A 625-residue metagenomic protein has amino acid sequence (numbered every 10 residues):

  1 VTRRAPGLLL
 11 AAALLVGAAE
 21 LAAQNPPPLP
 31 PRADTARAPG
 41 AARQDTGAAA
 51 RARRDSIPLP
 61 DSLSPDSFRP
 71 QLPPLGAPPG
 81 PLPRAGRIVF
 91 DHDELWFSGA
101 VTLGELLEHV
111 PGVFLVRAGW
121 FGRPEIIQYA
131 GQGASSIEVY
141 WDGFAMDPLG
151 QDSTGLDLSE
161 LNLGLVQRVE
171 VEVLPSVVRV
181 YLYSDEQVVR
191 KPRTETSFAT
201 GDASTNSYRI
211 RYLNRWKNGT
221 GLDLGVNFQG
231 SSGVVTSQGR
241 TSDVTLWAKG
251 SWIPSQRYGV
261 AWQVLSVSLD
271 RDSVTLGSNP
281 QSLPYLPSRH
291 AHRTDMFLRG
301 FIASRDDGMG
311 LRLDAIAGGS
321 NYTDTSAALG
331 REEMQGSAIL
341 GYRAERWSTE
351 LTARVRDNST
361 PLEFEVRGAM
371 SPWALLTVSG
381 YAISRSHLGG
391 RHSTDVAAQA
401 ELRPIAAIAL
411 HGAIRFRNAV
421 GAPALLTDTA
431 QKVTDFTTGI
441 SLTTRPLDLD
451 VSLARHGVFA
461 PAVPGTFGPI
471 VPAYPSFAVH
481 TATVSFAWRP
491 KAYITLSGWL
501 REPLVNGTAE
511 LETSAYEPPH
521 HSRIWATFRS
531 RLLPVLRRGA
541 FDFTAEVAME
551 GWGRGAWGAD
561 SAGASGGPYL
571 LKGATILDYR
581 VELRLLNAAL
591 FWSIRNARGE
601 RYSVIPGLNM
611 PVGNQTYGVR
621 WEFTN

Functional and structural regions predicted by a protein language model:
L9-G17: Bacterial N-terminal signal peptides
A19-A23: Sec/Tat signal peptide C-region and signal peptidase I cleavage site
P31-S98, E186-R190: N-terminal periplasmic "start-of-domain" segments of outer-membrane beta-barrel proteins
P60, S64-P81, R87, G104-A145: Extracytoplasmic beta-strand/coil segments of soluble accessory domains associated with Gram-negative outer-membrane
P148, L158-S197, S207: A beta-strand signature from Gram-negative outer-membrane beta-barrel systems, especially the internal plug domain
Y181-Y183, R193-G201, N206-G239, T245-I253 (+1 more regions): Predominantly transmembrane beta-strands of Gram-negative outer membrane beta-barrel pores used for transport
S237, G259-G308, I316-S337, S359-T360 (+1 more regions): Flexible loop and strand-edge segments within Gram-negative outer membrane beta-barrel domains
G310-S320, L329-N625: Exposed, low-structure sequence patches enriched in small/polar residues
